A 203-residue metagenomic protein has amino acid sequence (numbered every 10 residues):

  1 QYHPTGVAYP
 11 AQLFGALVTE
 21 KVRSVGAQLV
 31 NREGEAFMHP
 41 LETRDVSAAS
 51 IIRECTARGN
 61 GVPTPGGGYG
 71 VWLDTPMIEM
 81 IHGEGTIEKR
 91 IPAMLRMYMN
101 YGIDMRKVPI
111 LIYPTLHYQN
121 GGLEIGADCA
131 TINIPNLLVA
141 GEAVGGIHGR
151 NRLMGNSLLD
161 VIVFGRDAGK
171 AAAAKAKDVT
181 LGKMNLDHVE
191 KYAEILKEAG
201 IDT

Functional and structural regions predicted by a protein language model:
Q1-D104, V108, A171-D178: An anion/pyrophosphate-binding glycine-rich loop and adjacent beta-alpha core in soluble alpha-beta enzymes
K21-V22, P65, H117, A130-I132: A structural signal for short secondary-structure junctions
V30-P40, V46, Y118-N120, E124-V139 (+1 more regions): Glycine- and aromatic-enriched mobile tails/lids
V108-T115: Long, charged, glycine-rich C-terminal linkers/tails
